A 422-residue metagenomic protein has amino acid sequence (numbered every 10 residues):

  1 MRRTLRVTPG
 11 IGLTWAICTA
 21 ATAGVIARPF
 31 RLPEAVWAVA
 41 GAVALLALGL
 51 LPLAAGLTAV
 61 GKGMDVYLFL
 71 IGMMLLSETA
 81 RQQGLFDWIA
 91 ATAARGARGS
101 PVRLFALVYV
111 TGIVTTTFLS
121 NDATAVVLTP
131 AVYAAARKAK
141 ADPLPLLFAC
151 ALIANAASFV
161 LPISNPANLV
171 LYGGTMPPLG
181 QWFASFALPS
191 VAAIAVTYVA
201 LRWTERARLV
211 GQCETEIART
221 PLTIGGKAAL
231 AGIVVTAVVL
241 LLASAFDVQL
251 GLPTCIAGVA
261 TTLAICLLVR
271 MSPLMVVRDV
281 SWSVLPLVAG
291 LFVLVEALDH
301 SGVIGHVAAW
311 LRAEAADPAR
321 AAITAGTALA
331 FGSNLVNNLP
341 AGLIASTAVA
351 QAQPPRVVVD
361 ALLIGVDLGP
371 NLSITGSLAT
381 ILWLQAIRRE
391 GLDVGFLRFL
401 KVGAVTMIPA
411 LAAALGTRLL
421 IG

Functional and structural regions predicted by a protein language model:
R6, L57-L144, V284-P354: Membrane-embedded alpha-helical segments and adjacent helix-loop junctions characteristic of multi-pass solute
L13-A80, W88-G96, L250-A315: Hydrophobic transmembrane alpha-helices of multi-pass solute/ion transporters
L53-A54, P162, P166, V234-S244 (+2 more regions): Hydrophobic alpha-helical transmembrane segments in multi-pass integral membrane proteins
G63-M74, Q181-Y198, Q249-L250, T254 (+1 more regions): Alpha-helical transmembrane segments
G99-L107, R137-C150, P177-L188, Q353-I364 (+1 more regions): Membrane-interface alpha-helices at helix entry/exit sites of multi-pass transporters
T116-V126, P143-T175, T197-R202, A330-S346 (+2 more regions): Alpha-helical transmembrane segments and, especially, the helix-loop junctions at the ends of these helices
A141, G180-I224, A228, L368-G422: Juxtamembrane and boundary regions of transmembrane helices in multi-pass small-molecule transporters and channels
A193-S272: Long, contiguous bundles of hydrophobic transmembrane helices that form the permeation core of multi-pass
